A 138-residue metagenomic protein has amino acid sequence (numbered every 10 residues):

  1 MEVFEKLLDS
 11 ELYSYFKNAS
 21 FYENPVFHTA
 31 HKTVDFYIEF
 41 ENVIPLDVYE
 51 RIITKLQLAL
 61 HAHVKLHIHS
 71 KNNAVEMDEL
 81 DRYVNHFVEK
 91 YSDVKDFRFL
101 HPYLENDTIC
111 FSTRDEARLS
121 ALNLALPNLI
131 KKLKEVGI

Functional and structural regions predicted by a protein language model:
M1-I138: Polybasic interaction patches
